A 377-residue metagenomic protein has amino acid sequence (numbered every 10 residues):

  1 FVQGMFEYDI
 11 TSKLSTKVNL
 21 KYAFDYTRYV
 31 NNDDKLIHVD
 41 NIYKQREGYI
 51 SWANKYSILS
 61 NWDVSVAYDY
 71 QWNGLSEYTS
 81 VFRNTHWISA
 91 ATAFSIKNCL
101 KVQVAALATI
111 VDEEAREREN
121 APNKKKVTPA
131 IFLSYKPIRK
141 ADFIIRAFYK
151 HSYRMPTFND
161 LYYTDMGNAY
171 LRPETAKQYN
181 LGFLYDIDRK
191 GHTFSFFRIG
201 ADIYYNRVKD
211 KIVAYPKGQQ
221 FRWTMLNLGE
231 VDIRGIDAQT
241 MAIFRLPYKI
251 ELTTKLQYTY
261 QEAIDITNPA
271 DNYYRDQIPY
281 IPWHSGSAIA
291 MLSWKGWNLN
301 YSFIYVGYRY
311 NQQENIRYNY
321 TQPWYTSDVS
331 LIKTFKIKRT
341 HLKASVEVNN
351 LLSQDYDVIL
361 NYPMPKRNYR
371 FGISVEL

Functional and structural regions predicted by a protein language model:
D9-S15, S57-N61, K97-K101, P137-F143 (+3 more regions): Short loop/turn motifs that connect adjacent beta-strands in outer-membrane beta-barrel proteins
Y22-R28, Y70-S76, A106-E114, Y149-M155 (+9 more regions): Transmembrane beta-strands of outer-membrane beta-barrel pores
R28-I37, L75-R83, E114-P122, T157-T164 (+5 more regions): Outer-membrane beta-barrel translocator domains and adjoining extracellular loop/strand segments of Gram-negative
L36-R46, Y78-W87, E119-K126, G167-T175 (+4 more regions): Replace "Gram-negative outer membrane beta-barrel proteins" with "bacterial and organellar outer membrane beta-barrel
I37, N61-K140: Signature of Gram-negative outer-membrane beta-barrel scaffolds
N98-L100, F196-R207, N227-Q313, H341-K343 (+1 more regions): Gram-negative outer-membrane beta-barrel transporters
K136-I138, I144-F148, R154, E174-R234 (+1 more regions): Membrane-embedded beta-barrel scaffold of Gram-negative outer-membrane proteins
K209, Y305-Q312, D328-L377: C-terminal beta-signal and adjacent terminal beta-strands/loops of Gram-negative outer-membrane beta-barrel proteins
